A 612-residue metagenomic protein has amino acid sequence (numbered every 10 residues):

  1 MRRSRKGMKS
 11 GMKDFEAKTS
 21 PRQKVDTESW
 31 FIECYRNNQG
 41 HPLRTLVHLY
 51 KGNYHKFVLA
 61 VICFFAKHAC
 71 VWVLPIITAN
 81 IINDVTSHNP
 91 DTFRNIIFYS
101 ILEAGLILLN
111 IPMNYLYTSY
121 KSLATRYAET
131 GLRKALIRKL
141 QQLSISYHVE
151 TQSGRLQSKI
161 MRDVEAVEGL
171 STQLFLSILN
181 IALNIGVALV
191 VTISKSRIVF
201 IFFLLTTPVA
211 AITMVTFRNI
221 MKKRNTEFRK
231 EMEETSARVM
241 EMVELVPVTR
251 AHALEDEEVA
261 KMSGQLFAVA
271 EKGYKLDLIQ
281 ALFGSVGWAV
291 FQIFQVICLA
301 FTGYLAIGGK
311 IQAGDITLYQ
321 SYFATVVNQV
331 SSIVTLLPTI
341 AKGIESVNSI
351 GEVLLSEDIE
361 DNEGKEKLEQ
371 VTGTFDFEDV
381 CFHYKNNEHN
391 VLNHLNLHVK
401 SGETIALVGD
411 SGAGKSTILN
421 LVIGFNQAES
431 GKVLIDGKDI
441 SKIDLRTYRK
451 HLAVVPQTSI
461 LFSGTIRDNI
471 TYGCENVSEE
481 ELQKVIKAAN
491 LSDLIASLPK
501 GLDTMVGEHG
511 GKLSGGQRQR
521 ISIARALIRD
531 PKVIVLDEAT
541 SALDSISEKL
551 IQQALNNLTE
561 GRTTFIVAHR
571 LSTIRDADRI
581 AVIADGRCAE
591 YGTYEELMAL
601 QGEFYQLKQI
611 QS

Functional and structural regions predicted by a protein language model:
M1-V71, T86-Y99, Y117-K121, T125 (+12 more regions): Membrane-integrated ABC transporters
F31-Q39, I62-C63, C70-N83, L106-S153 (+11 more regions): Juxtamembrane helix-loop junctions of ABC transporter transmembrane domains
K51-G52, I145-S146, R162-S171, F175 (+8 more regions): An intracellular "coupling" helix at the cytosolic face of ABC transporter transmembrane type-1 domains
F57-M113, I193-I198, G309-A313: Transmembrane helix-loop-helix hairpins at lipid-water interfaces of multipass membrane proteins, especially the type-1
N89-R94, F98, V191-L205, I279-N348 (+1 more regions): Helix-loop-helix
L140, M262, I350, F377-D379: Conserved catalytic Walker-motif region of ABC-type ATPase nucleotide-binding domains
I359-Q370: Pre-NBD coupling/linker segments of ABC/ABC-like ATPases
E369-S612: ABC-type nucleotide-binding domain
